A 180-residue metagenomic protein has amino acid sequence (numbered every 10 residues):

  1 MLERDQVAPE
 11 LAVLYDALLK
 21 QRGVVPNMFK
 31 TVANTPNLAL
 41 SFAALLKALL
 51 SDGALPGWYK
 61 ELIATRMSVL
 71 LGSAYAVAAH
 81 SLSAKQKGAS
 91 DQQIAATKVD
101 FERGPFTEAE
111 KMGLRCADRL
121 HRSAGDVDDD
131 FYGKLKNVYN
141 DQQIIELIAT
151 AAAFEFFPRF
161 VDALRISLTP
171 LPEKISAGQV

Functional and structural regions predicted by a protein language model:
M1-V180: Hydrophobic alpha-helical segments
